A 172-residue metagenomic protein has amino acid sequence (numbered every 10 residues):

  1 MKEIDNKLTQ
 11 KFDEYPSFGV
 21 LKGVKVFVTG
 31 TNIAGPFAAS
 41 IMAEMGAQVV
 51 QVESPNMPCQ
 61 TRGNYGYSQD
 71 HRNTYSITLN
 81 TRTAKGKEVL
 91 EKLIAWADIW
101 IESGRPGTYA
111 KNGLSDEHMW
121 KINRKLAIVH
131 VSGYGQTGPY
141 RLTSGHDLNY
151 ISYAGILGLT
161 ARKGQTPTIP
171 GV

Functional and structural regions predicted by a protein language model:
M1-V172: N-terminal helix-loop segment corresponding to the beta1-alpha1 unit of nucleotide/adenylate-binding folds
